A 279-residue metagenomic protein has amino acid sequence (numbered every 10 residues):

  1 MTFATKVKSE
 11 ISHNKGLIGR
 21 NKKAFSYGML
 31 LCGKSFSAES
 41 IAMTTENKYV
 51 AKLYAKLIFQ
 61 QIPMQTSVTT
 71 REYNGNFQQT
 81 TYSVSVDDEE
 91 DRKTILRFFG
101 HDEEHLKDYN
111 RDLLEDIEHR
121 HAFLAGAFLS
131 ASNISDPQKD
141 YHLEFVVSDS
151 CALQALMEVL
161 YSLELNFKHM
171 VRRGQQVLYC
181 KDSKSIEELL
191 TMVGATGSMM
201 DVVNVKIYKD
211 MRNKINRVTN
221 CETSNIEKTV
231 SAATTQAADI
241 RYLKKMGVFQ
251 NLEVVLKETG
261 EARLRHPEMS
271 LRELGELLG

Functional and structural regions predicted by a protein language model:
M1-R97: N-terminal low-complexity or simple alpha-helical regulatory segments that function as activation/interaction modules
S9-G19, D108-D116, L271-L278: General secondary-structure propensity
K15-K23, L113-R120, F249-V254: Structural motif
K23-C32, A122-S130, E261: Short, hydrophobic/amphipathic alpha-helical patches that form generic packing surfaces within helical domains
K34-F36, D136, H169, Q236-R241: Short acidic (Asp/Glu) and glycine-rich catalytic loops that position anionic groups and cofactors
F36-A42, Q138-D140, S270-R272: Short acidic, hydrophobic short linear motifs in intrinsically disordered regions
T45, K52, Q60-N76, S85-V203: DNA-contacting interfaces and partner/effector-binding or oligomerization modules in DNA-centric proteins
M192-L278: Extended mid-to-C-terminal alpha-helical interaction segments
